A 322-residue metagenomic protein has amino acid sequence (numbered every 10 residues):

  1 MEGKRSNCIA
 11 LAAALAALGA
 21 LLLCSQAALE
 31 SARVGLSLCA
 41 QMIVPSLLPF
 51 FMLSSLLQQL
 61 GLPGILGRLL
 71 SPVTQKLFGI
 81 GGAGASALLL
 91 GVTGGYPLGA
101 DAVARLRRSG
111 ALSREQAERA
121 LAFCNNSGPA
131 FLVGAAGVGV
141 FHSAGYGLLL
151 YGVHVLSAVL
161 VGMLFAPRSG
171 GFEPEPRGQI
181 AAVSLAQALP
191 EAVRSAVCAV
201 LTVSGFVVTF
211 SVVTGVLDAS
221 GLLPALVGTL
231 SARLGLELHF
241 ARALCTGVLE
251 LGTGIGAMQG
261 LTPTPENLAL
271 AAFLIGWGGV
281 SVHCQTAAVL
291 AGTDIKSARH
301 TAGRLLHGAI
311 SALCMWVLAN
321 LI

Functional and structural regions predicted by a protein language model:
M1-E2, S169-R194, G228: Intrinsically disordered, low-complexity non-transmembrane regions of multi-pass membrane transporters
R5, F141-I180, A287-I322: Juxtamembrane and boundary regions of transmembrane helices in multi-pass small-molecule transporters and channels
I9-L29, F50-G61, F165-A166, F210-L222 (+1 more regions): Structural signal for alpha-helical transmembrane segments and their membrane-water exit/capping regions in multi-pass
Q26-S37, L223-T229: Membrane-interface helix termini and inter-helical loops of multi-pass transporters
R33, T74, L106-A111, A182-V197: Cytosolic juxtamembrane amphipathic/interface segments immediately preceding and feeding into a transmembrane helix
M42-S54, F131, A199-S211, G215 (+2 more regions): Hydrophobic alpha-helical transmembrane segments in multi-pass membrane proteins
L62, V193-A271: Transmembrane helical segments that form the transport core of multi-pass membrane transport proteins
L77-F141, A243-T262, L268-T293: Alpha-helical membrane segments and immediately flanking helix-loop junctions that form or couple to the substrate/ion
